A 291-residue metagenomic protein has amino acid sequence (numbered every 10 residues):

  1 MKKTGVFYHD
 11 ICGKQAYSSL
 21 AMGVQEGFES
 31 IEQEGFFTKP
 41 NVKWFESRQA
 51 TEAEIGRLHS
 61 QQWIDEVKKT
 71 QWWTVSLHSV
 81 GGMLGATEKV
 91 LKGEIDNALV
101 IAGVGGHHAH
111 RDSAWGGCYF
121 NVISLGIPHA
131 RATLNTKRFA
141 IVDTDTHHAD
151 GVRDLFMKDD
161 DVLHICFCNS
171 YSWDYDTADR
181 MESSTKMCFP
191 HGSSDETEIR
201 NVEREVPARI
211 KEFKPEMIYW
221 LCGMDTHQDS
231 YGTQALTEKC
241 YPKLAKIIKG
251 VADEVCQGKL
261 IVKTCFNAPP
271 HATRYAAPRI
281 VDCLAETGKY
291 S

Functional and structural regions predicted by a protein language model:
M1-G56: N-terminal low-complexity, Ser/Thr- and acidic-residue-enriched intrinsically disordered segments
K3, R57-S291: A general "terminal functional-core" signal
